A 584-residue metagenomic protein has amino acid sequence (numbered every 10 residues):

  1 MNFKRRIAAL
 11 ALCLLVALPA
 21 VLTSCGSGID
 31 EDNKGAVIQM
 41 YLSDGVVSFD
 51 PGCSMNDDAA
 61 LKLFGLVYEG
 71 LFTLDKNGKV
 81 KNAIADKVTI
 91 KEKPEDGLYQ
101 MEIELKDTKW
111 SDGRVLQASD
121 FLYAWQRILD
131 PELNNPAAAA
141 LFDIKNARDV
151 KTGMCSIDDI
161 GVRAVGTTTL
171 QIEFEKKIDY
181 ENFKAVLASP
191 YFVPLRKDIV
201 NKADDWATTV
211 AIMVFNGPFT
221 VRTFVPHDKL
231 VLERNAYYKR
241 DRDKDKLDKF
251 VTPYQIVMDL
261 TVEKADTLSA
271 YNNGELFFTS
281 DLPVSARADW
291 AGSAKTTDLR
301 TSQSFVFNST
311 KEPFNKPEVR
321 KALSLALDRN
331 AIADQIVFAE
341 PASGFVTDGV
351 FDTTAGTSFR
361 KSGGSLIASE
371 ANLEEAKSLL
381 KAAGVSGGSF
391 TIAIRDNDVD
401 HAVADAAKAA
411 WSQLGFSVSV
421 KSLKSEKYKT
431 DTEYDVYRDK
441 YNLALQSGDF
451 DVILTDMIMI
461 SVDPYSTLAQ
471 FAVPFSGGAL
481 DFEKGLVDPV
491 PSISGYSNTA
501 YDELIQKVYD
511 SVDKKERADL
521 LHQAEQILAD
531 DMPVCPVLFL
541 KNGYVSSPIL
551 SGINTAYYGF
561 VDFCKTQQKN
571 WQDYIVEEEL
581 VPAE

Functional and structural regions predicted by a protein language model:
Y41-P94, V214: N-terminal lobe/hinge region of extracytoplasmic solute-binding protein
K87-A140, Q171, P313-N315: Aromatic- and charge-enriched surface segment that lines or borders ligand/interaction sites
A118-A124, T167-Q171, G217-P218, P253-Q255 (+4 more regions): Alpha-helical secondary-structure segments
D120-L122, P136-D198, V225: Surface-exposed binding/hinge segments that line and control ligand-binding clefts or catalytic entry sites
E173, K177-I178, K184-Q255, A265 (+2 more regions): Gly/Pro-rich hinge or "lid" segments in bacterial periplasmic/extracellular proteins
R222-E233, V257-K311, N330: Extracellular/periplasmic solute-recognition and catalytic clefts
A326-A355, V399-K408, L443-E584: Detector for C-terminal structural segments
A339-A382, D396-H401: Structural transition elements
